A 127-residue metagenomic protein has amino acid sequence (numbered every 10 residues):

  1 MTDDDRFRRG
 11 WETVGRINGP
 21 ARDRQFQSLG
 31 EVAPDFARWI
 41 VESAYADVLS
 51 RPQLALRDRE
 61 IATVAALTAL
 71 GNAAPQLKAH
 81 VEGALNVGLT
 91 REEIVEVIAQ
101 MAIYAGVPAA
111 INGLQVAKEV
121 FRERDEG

Functional and structural regions predicted by a protein language model:
M1-R57, N86, I111-G127: Acidic, glycine/proline-rich low-complexity segments that act as flexible tails and inter-domain linkers
T13, A44, A79-H80, V97: A general alpha-helix detector
R38-V41, G71-L77: Short acidic alpha-helix initiation/capping motifs at coil-to-helix transition points, especially at protein N-termini
L49-S50, A55, T68-G71, K78: Generic, ordered loop/turn and secondary-structure boundary motif
R59-L67, V97-I98: Short, structured motif recognition centered on aromatic/hydrophobic residues
E60, V107-P108: Substrate/cofactor-recognition hotspot
T68-A69, V87, Q100-V107: A short structural micro-motif
A73-V95, A109-V120: Extended intrinsically disordered, low-complexity coil regions enriched in Ser, Thr, Gly, Ala and often Pro
